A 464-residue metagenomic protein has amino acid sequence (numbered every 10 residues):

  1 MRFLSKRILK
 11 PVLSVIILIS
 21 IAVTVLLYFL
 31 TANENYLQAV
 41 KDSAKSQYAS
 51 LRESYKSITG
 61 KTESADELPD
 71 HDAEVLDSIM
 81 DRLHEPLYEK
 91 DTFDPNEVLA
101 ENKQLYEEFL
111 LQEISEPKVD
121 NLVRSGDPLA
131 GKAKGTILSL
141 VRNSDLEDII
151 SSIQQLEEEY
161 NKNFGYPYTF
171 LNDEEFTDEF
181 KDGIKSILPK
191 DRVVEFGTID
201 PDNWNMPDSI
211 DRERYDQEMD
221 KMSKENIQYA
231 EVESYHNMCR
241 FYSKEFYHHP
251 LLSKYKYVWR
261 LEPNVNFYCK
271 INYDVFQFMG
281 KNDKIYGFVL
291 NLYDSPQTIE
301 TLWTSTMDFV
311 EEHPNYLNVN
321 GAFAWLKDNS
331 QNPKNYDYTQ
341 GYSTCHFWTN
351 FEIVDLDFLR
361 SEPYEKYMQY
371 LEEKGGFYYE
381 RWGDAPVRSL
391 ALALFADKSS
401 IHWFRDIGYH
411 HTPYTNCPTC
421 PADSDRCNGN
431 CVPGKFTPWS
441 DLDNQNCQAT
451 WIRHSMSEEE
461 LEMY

Functional and structural regions predicted by a protein language model:
R2-F164, P189-R192, T198, P207-I227 (+2 more regions): Juxtamembrane luminal stem/stalk of type II transmembrane Golgi/ER carbohydrate-processing enzymes
L18, A22, Y28-F29, C345-F347 (+1 more regions): C-terminal catalytic/acceptor-binding lobe
L146-Q155, D178-K181, N272-Y273, A385-P386: Well-ordered, non-membrane alpha-helical segments in soluble/globular domains
Y168-E175: Short internal beta-strands
D178-D191: Short, aromatic/basic amphipathic alpha-helical patches
K224-C239, P250-L251, V265-G375, R381 (+2 more regions): Conserved catalytic core of nucleotide-sugar-dependent glycosyltransferases
S243-Y257: Active-site nucleotide-sugar/metal-binding loop of Leloir-type enzymes
